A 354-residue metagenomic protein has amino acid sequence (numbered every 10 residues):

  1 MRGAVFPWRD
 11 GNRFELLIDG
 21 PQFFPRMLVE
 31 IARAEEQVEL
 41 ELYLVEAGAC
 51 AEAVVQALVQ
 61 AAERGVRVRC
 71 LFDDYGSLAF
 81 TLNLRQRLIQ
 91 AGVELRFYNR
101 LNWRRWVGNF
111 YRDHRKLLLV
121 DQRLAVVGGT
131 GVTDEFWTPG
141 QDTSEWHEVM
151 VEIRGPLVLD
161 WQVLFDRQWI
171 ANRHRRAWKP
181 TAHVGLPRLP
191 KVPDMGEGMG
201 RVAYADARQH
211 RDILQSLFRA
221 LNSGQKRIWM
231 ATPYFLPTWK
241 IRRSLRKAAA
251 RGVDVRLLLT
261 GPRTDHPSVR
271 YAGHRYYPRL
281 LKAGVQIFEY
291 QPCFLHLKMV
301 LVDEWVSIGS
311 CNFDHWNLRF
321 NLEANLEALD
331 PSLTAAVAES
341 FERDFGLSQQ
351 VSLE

Functional and structural regions predicted by a protein language model:
M1-E354: Charged, low-complexity intrinsically disordered terminal segments
